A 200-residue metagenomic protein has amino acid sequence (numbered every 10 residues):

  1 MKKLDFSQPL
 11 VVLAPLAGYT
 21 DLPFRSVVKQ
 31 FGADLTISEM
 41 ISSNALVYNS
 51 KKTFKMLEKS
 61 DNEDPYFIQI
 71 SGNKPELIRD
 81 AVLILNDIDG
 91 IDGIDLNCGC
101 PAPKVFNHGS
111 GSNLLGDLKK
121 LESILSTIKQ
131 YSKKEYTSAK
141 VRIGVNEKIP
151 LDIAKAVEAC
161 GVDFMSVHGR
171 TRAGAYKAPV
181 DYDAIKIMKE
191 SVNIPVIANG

Functional and structural regions predicted by a protein language model:
M1-G200: Flavin-dependent oxidoreductase catalytic cores
